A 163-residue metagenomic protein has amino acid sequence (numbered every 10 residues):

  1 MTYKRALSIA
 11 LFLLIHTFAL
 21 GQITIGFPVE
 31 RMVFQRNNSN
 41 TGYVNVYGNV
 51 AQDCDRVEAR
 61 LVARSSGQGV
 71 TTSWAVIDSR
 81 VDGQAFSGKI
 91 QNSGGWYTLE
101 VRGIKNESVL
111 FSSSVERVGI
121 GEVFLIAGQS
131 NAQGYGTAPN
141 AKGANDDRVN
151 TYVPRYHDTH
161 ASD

Functional and structural regions predicted by a protein language model:
M1, L20-Q22: Non-catalytic N-terminal targeting/anchoring module and adjacent flexible stem/linker that precedes the structured
M1-S8: Bacterial N-terminal signal peptides that target proteins for export
L11-L20: Hydrophobic h-region of N-terminal signal peptides that target proteins for export in Gram-negative bacteria
Q22-D163: Cell-envelope and extracellular/periplasmic
